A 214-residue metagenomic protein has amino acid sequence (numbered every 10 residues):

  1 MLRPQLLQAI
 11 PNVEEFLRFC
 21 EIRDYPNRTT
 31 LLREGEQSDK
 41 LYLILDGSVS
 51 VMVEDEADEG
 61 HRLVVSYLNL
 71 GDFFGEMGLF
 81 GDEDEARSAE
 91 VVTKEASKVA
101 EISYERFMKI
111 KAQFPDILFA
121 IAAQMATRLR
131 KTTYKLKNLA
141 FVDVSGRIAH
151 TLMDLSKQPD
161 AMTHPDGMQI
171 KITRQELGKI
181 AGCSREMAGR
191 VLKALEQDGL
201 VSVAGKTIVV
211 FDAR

Functional and structural regions predicted by a protein language model:
M1-T30, E56, N69, G78-E83: Cyclic nucleotide-binding regulatory module and flanking cytosolic helices
V13, R18, V64-A126, R130: Cyclic-nucleotide recognition modules
R28, D39-E54, L70-G71: Glycine- and acidic-residue-biased ligand/ion/polar-headgroup-sensing regions
L31-Q37: Short phosphate-coordinating micro-motif centered on Lys-Gly-acidic
K40, S48, A96-K98, T207: Structural motif
M108-A112, K131-F141, A161-M162: Short helix-to-loop capping/linker segments positioned immediately adjacent to catalytic or ligand/cofactor-binding
V144, M153-R214: Phosphate-/nucleic-acid-contacting segments
